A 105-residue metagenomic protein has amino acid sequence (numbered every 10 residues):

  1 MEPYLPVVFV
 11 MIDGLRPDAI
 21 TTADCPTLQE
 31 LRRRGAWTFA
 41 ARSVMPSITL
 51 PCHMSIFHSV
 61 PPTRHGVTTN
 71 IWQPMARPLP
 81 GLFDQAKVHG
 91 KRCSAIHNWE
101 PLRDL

Functional and structural regions predicted by a protein language model:
P3-Y4, G14-L105: Active-site-proximal alpha/beta segments of enzymes that process anionic O-linked groups
F9-I12: Hydrophobic residues in beta-strands of the RecA-like P-loop NTPase core, especially within AAA+ ATPase
